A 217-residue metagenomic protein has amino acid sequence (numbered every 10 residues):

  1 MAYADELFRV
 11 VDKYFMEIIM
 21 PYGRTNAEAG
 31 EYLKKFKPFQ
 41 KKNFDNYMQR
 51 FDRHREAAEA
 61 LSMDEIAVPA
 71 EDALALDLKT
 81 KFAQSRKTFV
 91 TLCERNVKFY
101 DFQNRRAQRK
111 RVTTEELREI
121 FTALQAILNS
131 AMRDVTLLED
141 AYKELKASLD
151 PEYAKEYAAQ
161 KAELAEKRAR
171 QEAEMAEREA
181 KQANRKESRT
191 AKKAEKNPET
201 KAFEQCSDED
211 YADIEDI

Functional and structural regions predicted by a protein language model:
M1-G23: Cytosolic juxtamembrane helix and N-cap/initiation of the first transmembrane helix
A4, F44, H54, A75 (+6 more regions): Short amphipathic alpha-helical segments that mediate assembly, nucleic-acid/protein binding, or membrane association
Y14-I18, V68-L124: Long, amphipathic, charge-rich alpha-helical segments that form helical bundles/coiled-coils
I18-D72, A123, I127, D134-L138 (+1 more regions): Alpha-helical segments in soluble extracytoplasmic regions
G30, E59, I66, D101-N104 (+8 more regions): Alpha-helical coiled-coil oligomerization motifs
T113-A173: Preference for long, well-ordered alpha-helical segments
A158-A194: Long, low-complexity, compositionally biased polyampholytic IDRs enriched for Lys/Glu and Gln/Arg
A191-I217: Long, low-complexity, intrinsically disordered segments
